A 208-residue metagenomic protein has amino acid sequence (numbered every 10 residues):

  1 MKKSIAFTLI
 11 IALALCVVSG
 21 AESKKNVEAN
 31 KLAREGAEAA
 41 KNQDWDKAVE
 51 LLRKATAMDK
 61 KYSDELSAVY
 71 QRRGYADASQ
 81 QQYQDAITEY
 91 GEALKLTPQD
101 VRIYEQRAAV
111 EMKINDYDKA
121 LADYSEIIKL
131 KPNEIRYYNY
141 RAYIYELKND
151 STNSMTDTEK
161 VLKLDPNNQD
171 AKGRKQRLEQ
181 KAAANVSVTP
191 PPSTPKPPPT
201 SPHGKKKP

Functional and structural regions predicted by a protein language model:
A29, S63-S67, V101-R102, I135-R136 (+1 more regions): Helix-start (N-cap) detector for alpha-helical repeat units in TPR-like alpha-solenoids, especially tetratricopeptide
K41-N42, R72, S79-Q80, K113-I114 (+2 more regions): Register position in tetratricopeptide repeats
A55, D59, E92-A93, E126-I127 (+1 more regions): Canonical positions in the second alpha-helix
E65-R72, Q106, Y140, R174: Canonical tetratricopeptide repeat
